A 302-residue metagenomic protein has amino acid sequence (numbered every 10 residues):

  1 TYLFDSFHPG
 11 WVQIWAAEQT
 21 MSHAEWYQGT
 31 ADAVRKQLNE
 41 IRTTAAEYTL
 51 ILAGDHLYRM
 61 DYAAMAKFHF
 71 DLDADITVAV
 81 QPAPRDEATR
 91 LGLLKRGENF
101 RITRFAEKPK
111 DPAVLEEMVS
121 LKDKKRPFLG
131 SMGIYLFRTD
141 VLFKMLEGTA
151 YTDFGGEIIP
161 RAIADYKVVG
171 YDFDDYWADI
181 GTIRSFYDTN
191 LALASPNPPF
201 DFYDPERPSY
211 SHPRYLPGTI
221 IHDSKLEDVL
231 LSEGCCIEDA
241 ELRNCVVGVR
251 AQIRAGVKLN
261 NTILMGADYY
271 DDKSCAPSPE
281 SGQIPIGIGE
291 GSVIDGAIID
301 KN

Functional and structural regions predicted by a protein language model:
T1-F68, R96: Conserved N-terminal catalytic core of the sugar/cofactor nucleotidyltransferase
Y27, R59, L136, D153 (+1 more regions): Short aromatic/basic micro-patch
Q37, D55, H69, L94 (+4 more regions): Residue-level signal for inorganic ion chemistry
M60-L136, T149: Conserved core of the sugar-phosphate nucleotidyltransferase
D140-N302: Left-handed beta-helix
